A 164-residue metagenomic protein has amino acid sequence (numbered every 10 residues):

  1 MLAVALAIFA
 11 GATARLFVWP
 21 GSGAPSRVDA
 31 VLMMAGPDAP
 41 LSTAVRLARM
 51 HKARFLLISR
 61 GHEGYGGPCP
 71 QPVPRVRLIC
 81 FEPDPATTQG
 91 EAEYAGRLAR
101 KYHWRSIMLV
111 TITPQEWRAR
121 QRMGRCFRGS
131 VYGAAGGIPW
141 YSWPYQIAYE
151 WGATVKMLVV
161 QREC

Functional and structural regions predicted by a protein language model:
M1-T13: Hydrophobic membrane-insertion alpha-helices, especially the h-region of bacterial N-terminal signal peptides
A14-A148: A structural signal for short, hydrophobic/glycine-enriched beta-strand patches
W143-E163: A transmembrane-helix-recognition feature enriched in membrane-embedded lipid enzymes and envelope glyco-/phospholipid
